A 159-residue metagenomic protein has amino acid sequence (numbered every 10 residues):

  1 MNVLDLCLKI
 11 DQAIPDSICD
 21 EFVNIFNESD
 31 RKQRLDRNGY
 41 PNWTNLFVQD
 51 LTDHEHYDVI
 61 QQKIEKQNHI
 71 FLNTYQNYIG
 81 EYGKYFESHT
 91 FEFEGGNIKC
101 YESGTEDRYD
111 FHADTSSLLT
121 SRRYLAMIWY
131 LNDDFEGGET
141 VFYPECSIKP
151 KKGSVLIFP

Functional and structural regions predicted by a protein language model:
M1-T90, N97: Non-heme Fe(II)/2-oxoglutarate
H69-P159: Catalytic core of non-heme Fe(II) oxygenases with the double-stranded beta-helix
